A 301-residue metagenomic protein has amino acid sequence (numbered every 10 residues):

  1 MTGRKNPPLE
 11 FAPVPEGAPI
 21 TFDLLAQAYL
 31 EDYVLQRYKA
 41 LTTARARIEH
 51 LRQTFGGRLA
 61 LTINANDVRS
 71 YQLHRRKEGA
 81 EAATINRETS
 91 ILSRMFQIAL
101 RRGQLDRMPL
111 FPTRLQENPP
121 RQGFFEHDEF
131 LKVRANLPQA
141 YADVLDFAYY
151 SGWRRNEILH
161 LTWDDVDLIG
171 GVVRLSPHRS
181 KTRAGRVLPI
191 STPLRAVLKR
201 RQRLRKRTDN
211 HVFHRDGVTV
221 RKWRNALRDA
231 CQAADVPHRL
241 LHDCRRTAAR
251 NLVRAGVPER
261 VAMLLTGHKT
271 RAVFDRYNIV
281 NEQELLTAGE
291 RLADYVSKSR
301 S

Functional and structural regions predicted by a protein language model:
V14, G170, K181, R200-R207 (+3 more regions): C-terminal secondary-structure termini that scaffold catalytic or DNA-interacting sites
A18-I48: Short, aromatic/basic-rich helix-turn unit that serves as a nucleic-acid recognition element
H50, R58-L73, K77-P112, R154-N156 (+2 more regions): N-terminal DNA-binding recognition helix of tyrosine site-specific recombinases/integrases
T84, D143-D146, Y150-E157, A226-D229 (+2 more regions): C-terminal catalytic core of tyrosine-transesterase DNA break-rejoin enzymes
I85-E88, R101, L105-R155, L159-L161 (+4 more regions): Basic, Lys/Arg- and aromatic-enriched nucleic-acid-binding interface segment
F124, L175-R183, R195, E259 (+1 more regions): Catalytic-site neighborhood detector that most strongly recognizes the C-terminal catalytic loop/helix of tyrosine
D165-V172, H238, V257-R276, S301: Short, polar N-cap/turn motifs at the start of nucleic acid-interacting alpha helices
G170, R179, S191-P237: Active-site/catalytic core of tyrosine-dependent DNA strand-transfer enzymes
